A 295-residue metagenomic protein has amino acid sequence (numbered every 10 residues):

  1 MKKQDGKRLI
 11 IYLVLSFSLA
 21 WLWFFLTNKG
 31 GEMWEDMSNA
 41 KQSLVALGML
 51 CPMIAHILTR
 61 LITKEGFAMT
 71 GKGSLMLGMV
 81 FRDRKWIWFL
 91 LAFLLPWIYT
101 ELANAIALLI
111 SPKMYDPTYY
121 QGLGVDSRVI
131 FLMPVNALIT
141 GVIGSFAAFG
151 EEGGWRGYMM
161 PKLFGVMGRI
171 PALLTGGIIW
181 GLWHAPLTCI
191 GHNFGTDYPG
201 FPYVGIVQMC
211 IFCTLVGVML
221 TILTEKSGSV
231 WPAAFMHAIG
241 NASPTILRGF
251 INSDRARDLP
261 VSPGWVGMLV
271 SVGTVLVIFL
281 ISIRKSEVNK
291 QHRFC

Functional and structural regions predicted by a protein language model:
L13, W23-T70, L75, W86-L95 (+3 more regions): Alpha-helical transmembrane segments in multi-pass membrane proteins
L13-F17, L50, F93-L94, L138-S145 (+6 more regions): Residue-level signature of the transmembrane alpha-helical core of multi-pass small-molecule transporters
F17-F25, W97-E101, I178-L187, A238-F250: Aromatic-anchored segments of alpha-helical transmembrane domains
F24-W34, G191-F194, L247-D254: Juxtamembrane "helix-exit" motif on the non-cytosolic side of transmembrane helices
E101-P112, E152, L173-N193: Transmembrane alpha-helix/helix-exit interface in multi-pass inner-membrane proteins
F149-L182, E225-S229: Membrane-interface helix/loop boundary segments of multi-pass membrane proteins
M159, T188-P202: Membrane-interface interhelical connector segments
P199-Y203, K226-V230, M236-C295: C-terminal membrane module of polytopic membrane proteins
